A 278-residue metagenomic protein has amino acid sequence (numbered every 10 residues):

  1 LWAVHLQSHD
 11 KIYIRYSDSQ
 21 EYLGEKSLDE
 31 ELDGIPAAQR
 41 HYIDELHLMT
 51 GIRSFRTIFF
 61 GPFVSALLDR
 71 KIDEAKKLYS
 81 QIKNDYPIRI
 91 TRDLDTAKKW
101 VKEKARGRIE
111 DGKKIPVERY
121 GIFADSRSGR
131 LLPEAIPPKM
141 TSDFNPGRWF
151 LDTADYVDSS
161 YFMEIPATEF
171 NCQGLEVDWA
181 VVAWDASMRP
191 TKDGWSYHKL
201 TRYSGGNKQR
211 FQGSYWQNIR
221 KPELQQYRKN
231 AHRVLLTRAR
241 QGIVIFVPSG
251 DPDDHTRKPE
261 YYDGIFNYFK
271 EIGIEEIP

Functional and structural regions predicted by a protein language model:
L1-D10, G264: Short, electropositive alpha-helical surface patch
A3, V64-S65, H232, L236: Short, well-ordered alpha-helical packing segments
Q7-D10, K71-A75, P146-W149, W195-S196 (+2 more regions): Glycine-rich loops and low-complexity Gly/Arg-rich segments that provide flexible linkers or classic glycine-based
H9-D10, L68-I72, M188, A239 (+1 more regions): A generic secondary-structure signal for well-formed alpha-helical elements
I14-Y16, V244-I245: Acidic/polar loop patches that form or flank catalytic/metal-binding clefts of enzymes that bind anionic ligands
Y16-W195, P222-Q225: Conserved helicase/translocase motor-coupling segment
S160-P278: C-terminal accessory regions
